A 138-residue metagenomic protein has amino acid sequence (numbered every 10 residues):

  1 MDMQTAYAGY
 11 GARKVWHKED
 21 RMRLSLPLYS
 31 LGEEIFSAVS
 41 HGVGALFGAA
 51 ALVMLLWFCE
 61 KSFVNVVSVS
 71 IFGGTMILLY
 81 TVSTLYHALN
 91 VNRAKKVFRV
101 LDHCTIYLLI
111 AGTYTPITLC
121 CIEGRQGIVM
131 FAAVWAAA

Functional and structural regions predicted by a protein language model:
D2-A138: Multi-pass alpha-helical transmembrane bundles in non-GPCR membrane proteins that perform intramembrane catalysis
